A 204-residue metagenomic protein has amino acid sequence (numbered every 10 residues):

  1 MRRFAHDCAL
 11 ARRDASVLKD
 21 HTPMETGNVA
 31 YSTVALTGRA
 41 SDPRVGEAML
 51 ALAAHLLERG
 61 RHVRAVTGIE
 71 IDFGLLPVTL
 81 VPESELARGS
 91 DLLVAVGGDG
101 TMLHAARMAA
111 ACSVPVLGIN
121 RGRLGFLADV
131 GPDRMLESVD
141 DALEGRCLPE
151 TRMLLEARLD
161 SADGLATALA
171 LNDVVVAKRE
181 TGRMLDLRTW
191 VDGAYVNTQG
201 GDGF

Functional and structural regions predicted by a protein language model:
V17-L92, D133-L148, L159-A168: ATP/NTP phosphate-donor binding region
S41, D99-T101, G122-L124: Short glycine-rich anion-binding loops that position phosphate/pyrophosphate groups of nucleotides and phosphorylated
V45-G46, G100-A106: Short glycine/serine/threonine-rich phosphate/pyrophosphate-binding segments that cradle anionic phosphate groups
H104-A110, G200: Short Gly/Thr/Asp-enriched flexible loops that form oxyanion-binding sites at enzyme active sites
C112-V130: Short, acidic/small-residue loops that bind anionic groups at enzyme active sites
L124-G203: Catalytic core of DAGKc-family lipid kinases
